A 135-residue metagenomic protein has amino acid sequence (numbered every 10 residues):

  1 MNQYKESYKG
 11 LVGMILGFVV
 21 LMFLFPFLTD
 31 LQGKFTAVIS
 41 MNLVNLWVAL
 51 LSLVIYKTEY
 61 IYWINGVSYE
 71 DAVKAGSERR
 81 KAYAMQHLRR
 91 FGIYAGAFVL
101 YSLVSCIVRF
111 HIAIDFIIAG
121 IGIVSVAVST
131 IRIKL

Functional and structural regions predicted by a protein language model:
M1-Q3, I131-L135: Short, charged juxtamembrane terminal tails flanking transmembrane helices
N2-W47: Long, highly hydrophobic alpha-helical transmembrane signal-anchor segments
S7-G17, A84-A95: Select subsegments of transmembrane alpha-helices in polytopic membrane proteins, especially boundary-proximal
M22-P26, K34-A37, M41-L43, F91-F116: Alpha-helical transmembrane segments and their membrane-interface junctions in multi-pass membrane proteins
N45-L51, I121-I131: Alpha-helical transmembrane segments and their membrane-interface exit regions
L50-E70, I133: Membrane-water interface of transmembrane alpha-helices
I61-A72, R90-V99: Juxtamembrane/interfacial segments around transmembrane helices
Y69-H87: Short membrane-interface loop/juxtamembrane segments of multi-pass integral membrane proteins
